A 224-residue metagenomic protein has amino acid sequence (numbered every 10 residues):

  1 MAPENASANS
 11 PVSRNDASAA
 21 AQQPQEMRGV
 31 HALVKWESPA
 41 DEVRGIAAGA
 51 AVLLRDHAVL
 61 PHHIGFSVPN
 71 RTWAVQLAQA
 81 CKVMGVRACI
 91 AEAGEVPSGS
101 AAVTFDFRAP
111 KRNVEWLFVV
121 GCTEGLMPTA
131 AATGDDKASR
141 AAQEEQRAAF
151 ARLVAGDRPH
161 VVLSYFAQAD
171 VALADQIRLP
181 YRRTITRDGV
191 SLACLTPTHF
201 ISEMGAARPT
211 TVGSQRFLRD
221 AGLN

Functional and structural regions predicted by a protein language model:
M1-V86: Helicase P-loop NTPase motor core
I64-F66, E115-F118, P159-S164: Hydrophobic beta-strand segments of well-ordered beta-sheets in folded domains
S67-R71, F105-F107, V119-E124, Y165-Q168: Structural motif
A74-A80, V114, A172-Y181: A short acidic (Asp/Glu
G85-G94: Conserved RecA-like helicase motor-core motifs
V96-G99, A109: Conserved motor-coupling elements within RecA-like helicase/translocase cores
A102-T104, R112-T129: A short beta-strand element within the Helicase C-terminal
C122-R219: C-terminal accessory regions
